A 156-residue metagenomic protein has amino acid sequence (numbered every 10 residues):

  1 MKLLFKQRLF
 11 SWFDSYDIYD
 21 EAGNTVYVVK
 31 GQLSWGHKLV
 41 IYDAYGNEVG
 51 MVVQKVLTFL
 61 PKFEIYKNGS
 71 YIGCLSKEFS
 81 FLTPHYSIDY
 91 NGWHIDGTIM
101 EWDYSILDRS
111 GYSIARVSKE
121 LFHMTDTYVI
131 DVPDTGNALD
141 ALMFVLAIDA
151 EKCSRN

Functional and structural regions predicted by a protein language model:
M1-N156: Intrinsically disordered, low-complexity proline/glycine-rich segments
